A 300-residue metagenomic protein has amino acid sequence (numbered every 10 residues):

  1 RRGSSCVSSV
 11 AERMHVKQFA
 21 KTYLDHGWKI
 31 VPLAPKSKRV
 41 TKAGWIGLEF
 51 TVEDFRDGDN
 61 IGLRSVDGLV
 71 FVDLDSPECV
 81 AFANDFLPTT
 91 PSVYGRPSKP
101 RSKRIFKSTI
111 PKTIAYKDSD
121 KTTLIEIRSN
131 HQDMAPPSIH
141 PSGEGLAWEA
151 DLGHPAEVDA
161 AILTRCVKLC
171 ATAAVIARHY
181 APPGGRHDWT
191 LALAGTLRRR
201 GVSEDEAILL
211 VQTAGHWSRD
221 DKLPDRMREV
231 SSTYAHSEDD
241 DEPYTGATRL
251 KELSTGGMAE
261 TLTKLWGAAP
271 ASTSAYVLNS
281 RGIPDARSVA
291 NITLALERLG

Functional and structural regions predicted by a protein language model:
R1-A174, D221: Conserved phosphate/metal-binding and DNA-contacting active-site motifs used in DNA phosphodiester-bond processing
R2-V10, L193-A194, R200, E204-L210 (+1 more regions): N-terminal nucleic-acid engagement/recognition segments and initiation subdomains in replication, restriction
Q18, D57, Y180-W189, G201-E206: Structural motif
T22, H26, P137, W189-R200 (+1 more regions): Short, hydrophobic/amphipathic alpha-helical patches that form generic packing surfaces within helical domains
F55-G58, S65, V202-A214: Short amphipathic alpha-helical interface segments
L169-G195: C-terminal accessory/binding modules appended to enzymatic or scaffolding proteins
Q212-M227: Short, mixed-charge aromatic SLiMs
P224-A259: Long, compositionally biased
